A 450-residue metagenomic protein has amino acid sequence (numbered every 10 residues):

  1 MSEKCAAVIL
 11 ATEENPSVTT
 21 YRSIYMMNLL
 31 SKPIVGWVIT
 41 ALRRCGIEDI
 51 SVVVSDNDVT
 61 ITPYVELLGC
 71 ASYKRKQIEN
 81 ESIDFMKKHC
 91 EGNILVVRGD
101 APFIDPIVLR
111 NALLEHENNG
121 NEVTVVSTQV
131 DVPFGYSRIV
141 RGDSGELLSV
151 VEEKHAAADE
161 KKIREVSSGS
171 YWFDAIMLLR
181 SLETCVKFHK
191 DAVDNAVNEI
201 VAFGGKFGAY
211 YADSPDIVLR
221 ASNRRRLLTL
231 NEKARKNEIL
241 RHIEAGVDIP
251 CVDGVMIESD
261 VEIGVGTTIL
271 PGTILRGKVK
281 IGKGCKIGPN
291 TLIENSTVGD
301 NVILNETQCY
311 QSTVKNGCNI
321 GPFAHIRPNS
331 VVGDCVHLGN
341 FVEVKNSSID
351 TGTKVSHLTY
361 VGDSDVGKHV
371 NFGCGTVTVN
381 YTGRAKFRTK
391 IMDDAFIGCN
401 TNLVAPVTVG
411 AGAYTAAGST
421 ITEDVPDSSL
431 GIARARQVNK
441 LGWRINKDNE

Functional and structural regions predicted by a protein language model:
S2-T62, C70-Y73, L109-E115: N-terminal glycine-rich phosphate-binding loop and ensuing alpha1 helix
C5-A6, T20, Y25, I39-A41 (+10 more regions): Catalytic cores of nucleotide-enabled group-transfer and carboxylate-activating enzymes in metabolic and assembly-line
E13-N15, N57, G99-P102, V130-D131 (+2 more regions): Short glycine-rich anion-binding loops that position phosphate/pyrophosphate groups of nucleotides and phosphorylated
T62, E66-S144, R180-E183: Conserved beta-loop-beta/alpha segment of the NTase-like Rossmann-fold superfamily that binds/positions NTPs
L147-L240: Catalytic-core segments of class I nucleotidyltransferases/pyrophosphorylases that form NMP-activated intermediates
S167-S170, S259, F387, A405: Glycine/small-residue-rich pyrophosphate-binding loop that anchors the diphosphate of NDP-sugar donors
V201-Q308, V314-G317: Extended, small-residue-rich solenoid/repeat segments and analogous flexible loops that form exposed scaffolds
L304-E450: Glycine-rich hexapeptide-repeat left-handed beta-helix
